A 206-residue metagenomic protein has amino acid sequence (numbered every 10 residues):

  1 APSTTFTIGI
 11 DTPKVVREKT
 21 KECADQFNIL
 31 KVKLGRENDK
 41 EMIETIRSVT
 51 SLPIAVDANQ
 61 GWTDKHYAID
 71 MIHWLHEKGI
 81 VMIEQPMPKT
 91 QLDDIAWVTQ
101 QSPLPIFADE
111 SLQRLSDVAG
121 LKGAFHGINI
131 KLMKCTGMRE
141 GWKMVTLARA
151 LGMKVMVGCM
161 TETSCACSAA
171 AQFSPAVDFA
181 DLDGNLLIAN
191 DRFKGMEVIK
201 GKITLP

Functional and structural regions predicted by a protein language model:
A1-I54, G61-H66, H73-E77, R192-P206: N-terminal capping/lid subdomain adjacent to the active-site entrance of alpha/beta enzymes
T7-G9, N28-E37, P53-G61, K78-T90 (+2 more regions): Catalytic beta/alpha-barrel core
A24-N28, V49-P53, H73-V81, T99-I106 (+3 more regions): Glycine-enriched alpha-helix->loop->beta-strand junction motifs that scaffold or abut catalytic
L34-S51, W62-Y67, M87-Q100, L115-D117 (+1 more regions): Active-site-adjacent beta->alpha loops and helix N-cap segments on the catalytic face of soluble alpha/beta enzymes
L52, L132-K134, W142-C159, G201-T204: P-loop/Walker A phosphate-binding loop and immediately adjacent motor/lid segment at beta-alpha junctions
W62, R114-L115, C135-M138, E162-C165 (+1 more regions): Short gly/pro/ser/thr-enriched loop/turn and capping motifs at secondary-structure boundaries
D64-L75, R114-F125, M144-V145, E162-A176: Catalytic cores of alpha/beta
G158-P206: Flexible C-terminal active-site loop/helix
